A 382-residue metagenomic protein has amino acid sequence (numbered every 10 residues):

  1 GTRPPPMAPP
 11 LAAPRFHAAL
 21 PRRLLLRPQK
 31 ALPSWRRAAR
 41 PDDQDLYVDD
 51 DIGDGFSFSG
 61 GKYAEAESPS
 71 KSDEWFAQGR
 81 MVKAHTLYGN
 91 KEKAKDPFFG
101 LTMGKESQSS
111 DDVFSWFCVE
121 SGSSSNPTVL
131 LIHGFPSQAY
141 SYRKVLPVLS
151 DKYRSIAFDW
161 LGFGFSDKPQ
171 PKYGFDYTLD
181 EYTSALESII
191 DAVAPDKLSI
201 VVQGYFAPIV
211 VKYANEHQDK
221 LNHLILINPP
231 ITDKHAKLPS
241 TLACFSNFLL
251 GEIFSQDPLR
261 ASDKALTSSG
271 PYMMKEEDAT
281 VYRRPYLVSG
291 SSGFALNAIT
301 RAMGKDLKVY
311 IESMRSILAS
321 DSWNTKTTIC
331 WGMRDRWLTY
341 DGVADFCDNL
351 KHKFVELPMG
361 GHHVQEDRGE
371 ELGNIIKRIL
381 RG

Functional and structural regions predicted by a protein language model:
G1-A39: N-terminal chloroplast transit peptides
R40-V129, I156, F163-V201, Y205-M359 (+3 more regions): Flexible "cap/lid" subdomain of the alpha/beta-hydrolase fold that forms the substrate-access gate
S125-N126, P136-K144, S155: Serine-hydrolase catalytic-loop signature spanning alpha/beta hydrolases and amidase-signature enzymes
L131-G134: Structural cue for short, hydrophobic secondary-structure segments
Y140-K144, D341, D367: Generic recognition of short, well-ordered alpha-helical segments
S141, W160-F163: Recognition helices and adjacent regulatory flanks at domain boundaries
L146-V148: Amphipathic alpha-helical dimer-interface segment in Rossmann-like NAD(P)H-dependent oxidoreductases
S150-D159: Active-site machinery of serine-nucleophile hydrolases
